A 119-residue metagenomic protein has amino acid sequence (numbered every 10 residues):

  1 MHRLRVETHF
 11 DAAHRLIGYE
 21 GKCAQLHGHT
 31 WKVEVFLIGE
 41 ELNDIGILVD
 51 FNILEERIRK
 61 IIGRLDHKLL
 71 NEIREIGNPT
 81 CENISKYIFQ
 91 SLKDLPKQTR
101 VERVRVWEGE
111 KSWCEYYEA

Functional and structural regions predicted by a protein language model:
M1-A119: Charge-rich, low-complexity N-terminal segments
